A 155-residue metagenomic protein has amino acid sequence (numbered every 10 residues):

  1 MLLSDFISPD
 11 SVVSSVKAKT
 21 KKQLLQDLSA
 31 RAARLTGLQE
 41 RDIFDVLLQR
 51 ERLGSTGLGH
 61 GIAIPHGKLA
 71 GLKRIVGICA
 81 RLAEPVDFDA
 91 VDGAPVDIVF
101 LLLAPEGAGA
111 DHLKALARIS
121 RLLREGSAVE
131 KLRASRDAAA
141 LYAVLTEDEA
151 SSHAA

Functional and structural regions predicted by a protein language model:
M1-A155: Cytosolic covalent-transfer regions centered on His/Cys nucleophiles that carry phosphoryl or persulfide groups
